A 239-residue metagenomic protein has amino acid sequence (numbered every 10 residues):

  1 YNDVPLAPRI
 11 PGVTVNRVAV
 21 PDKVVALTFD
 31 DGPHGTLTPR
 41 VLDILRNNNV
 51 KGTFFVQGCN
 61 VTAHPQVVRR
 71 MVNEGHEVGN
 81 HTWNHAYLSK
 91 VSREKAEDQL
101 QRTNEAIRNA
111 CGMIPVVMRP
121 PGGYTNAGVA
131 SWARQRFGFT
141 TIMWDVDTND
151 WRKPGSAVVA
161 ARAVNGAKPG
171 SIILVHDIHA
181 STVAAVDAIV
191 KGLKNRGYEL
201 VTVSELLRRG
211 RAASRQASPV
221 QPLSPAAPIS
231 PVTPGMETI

Functional and structural regions predicted by a protein language model:
Y1-A26, D43-G52, P169-I239: Terminal accessory/targeting
Y1-R102, A106-N109, M113-I114, R208: Active-site beta->alpha N-cap acidic-glycine motif
R40, T62-A63, N84-A217: Catalytic domains of cell-wall/extracellular-matrix polysaccharide-remodeling enzymes, centered on de-N-acetylation
R69, I114, M143, A226-I229 (+1 more regions): Low-complexity, intrinsically disordered short peptide segments enriched in small/polar/basic residues
